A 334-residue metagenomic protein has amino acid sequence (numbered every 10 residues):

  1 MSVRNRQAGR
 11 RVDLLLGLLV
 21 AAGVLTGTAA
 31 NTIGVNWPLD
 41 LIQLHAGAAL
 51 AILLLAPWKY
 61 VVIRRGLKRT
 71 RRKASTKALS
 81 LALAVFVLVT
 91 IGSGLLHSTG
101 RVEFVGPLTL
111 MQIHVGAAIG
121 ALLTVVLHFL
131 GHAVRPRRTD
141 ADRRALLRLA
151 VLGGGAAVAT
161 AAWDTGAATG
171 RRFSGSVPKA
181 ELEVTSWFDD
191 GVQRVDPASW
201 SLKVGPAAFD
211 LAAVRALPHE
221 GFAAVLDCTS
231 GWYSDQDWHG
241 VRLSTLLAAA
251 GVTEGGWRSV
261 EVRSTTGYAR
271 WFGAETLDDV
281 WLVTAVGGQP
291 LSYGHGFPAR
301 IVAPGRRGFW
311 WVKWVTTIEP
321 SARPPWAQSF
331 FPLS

Functional and structural regions predicted by a protein language model:
M1-A82: Membrane-anchoring hydrophobic segments
V20, G27, H97-M111, V115-G131 (+3 more regions): Extended, aromatic/histidine-rich regions of cofactor-dependent oxidoreductases associated with respiratory
L39-W58, S75-R135: Membrane-embedded alpha-helical segments of integral membrane proteins
V134-R144: Flexible interhelical linker loops that connect adjacent transmembrane helices in multi-pass membrane transporters
W200-Y233: A glycine-rich, hydrophobic loop/mini-helix early in the fold
D210-A212, H239-L246, W271-A274: Helix N-cap / beta->alpha transition motif
G221-G267: Mid-length scaffold segments of soluble, non-membrane domains
